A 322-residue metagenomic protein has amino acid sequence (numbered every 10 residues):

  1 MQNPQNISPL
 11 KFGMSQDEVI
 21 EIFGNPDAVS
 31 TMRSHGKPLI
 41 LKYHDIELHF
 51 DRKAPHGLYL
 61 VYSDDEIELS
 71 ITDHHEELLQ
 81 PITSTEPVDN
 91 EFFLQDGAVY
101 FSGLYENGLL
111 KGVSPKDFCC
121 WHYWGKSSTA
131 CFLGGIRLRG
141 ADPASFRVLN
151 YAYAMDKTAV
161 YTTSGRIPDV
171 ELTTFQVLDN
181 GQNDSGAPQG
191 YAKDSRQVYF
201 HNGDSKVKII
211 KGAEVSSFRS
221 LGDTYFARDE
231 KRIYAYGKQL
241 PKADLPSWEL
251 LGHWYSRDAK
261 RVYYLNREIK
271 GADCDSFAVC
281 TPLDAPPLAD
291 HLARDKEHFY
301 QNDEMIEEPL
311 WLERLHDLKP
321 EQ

Functional and structural regions predicted by a protein language model:
M1-L10: Terminal, regulation- and interaction-focused segments at domain boundaries
N3, V61-Y62, F299: Intrinsic disorder/low-complexity signature
L10, R33-H35, I82-Q322: Non-catalytic tandem-repeat scaffold regions and their flanking low-complexity/translocation tails
M14-V88: A cross-family detector of function-defining hotspots
